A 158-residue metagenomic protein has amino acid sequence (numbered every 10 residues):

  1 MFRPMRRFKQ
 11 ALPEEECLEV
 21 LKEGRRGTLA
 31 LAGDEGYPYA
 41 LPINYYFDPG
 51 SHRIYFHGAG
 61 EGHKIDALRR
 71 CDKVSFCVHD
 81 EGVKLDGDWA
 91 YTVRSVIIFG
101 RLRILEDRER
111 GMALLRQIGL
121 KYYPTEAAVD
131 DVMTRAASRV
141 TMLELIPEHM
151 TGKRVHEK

Functional and structural regions predicted by a protein language model:
M1-E23: Extreme N-terminal tail/first-helix region
F2-F8, V83-K158: Charged, gly/pro-rich active-site loop segments
A11-L12, E23-T28, T125-A128: Short Pro/Gly-enriched beta-strand edge/turn motifs at strand-loop
V20-L21, A67-L68, I118: A generic structural signal for nonpolar/aromatic side chains embedded in well-ordered alpha-helices
G24-G60, F76: Short beta-strand segments
R26, A40-P42, K73, V93 (+2 more regions): Broad gene-expression machinery/nucleic-acid interaction feature
G58, H63-Y91: Helix-adjacent hinge/juxtasegments
